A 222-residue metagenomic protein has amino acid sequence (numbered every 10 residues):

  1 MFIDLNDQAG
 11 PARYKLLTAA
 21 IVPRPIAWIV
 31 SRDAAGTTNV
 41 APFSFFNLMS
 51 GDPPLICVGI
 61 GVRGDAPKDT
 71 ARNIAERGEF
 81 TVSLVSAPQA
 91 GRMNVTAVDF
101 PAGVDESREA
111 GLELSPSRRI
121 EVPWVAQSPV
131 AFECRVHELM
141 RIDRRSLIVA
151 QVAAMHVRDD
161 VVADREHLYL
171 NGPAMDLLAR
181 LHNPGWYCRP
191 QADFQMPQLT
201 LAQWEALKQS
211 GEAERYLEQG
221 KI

Functional and structural regions predicted by a protein language model:
M1-I222: Basic, polyanion-binding surface patches
